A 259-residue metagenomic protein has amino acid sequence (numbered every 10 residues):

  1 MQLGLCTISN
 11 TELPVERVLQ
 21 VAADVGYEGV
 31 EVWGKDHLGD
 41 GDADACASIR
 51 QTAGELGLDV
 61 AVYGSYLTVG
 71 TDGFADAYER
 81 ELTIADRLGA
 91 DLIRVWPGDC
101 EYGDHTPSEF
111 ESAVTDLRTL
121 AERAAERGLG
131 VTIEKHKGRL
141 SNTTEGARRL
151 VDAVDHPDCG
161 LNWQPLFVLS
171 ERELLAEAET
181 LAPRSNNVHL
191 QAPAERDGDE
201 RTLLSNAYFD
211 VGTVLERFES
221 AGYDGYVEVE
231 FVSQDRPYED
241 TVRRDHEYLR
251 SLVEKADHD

Functional and structural regions predicted by a protein language model:
M1-D86, A90, H156, G160 (+1 more regions): N-terminal pre-domain/capping segments
L5, V32, Y63, V95 (+4 more regions): Conserved beta-strand positions
I8-V15, V32-A45, L67-D76, C100-H105 (+5 more regions): Acidic-and-aromatic substrate-binding clefts and catalytic sites of carbohydrate-active enzymes
E16, G29, T119-Y208: Acidic/histidine-rich catalytic cores of soluble enzymes
R17-V21, D44-Q51, E55, D76-R87 (+8 more regions): Alpha-helical scaffolding segments of alpha/beta enzyme cores, especially the outer helices of TIM-barrel or partial
Y27, A90, S185, Y223-D224: A structural motif
A85-H105, R127-K137, E228: Active-site groove signature of glycoside hydrolases
N187, D224-V232: Conserved active-site loop/cleft motifs that coordinate metal ions or position small ligands
